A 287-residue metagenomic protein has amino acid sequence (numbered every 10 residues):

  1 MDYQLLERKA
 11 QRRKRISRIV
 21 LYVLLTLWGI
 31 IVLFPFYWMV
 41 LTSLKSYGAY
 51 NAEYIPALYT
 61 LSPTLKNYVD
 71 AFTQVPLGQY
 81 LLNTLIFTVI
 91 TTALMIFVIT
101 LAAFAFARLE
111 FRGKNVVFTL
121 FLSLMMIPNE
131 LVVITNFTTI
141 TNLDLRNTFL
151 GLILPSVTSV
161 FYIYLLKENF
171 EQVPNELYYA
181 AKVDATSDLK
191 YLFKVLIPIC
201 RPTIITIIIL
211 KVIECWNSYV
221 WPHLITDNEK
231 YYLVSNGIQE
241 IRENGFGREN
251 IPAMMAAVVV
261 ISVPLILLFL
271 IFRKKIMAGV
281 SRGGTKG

Functional and structural regions predicted by a protein language model:
D2-G287: A hydrophobic, multi-pass inner-membrane permease signature
